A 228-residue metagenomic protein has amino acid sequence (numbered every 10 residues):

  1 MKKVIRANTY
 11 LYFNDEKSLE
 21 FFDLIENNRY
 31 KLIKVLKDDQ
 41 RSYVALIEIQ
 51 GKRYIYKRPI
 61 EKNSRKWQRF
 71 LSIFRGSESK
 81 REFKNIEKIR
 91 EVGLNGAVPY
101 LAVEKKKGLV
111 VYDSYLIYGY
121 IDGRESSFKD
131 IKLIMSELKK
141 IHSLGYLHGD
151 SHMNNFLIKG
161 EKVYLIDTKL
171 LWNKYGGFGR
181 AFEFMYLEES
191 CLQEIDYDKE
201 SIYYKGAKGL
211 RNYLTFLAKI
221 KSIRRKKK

Functional and structural regions predicted by a protein language model:
M1-K34, L217, K221-K228: Juxta-kinase regulatory segment immediately upstream of eukaryotic protein kinase catalytic domains
K31-V35, Q40-K80: ATP-binding glycine-rich loop module of kinase domains
K62-K80, L109-V111, G206-K228: Alpha-helical membrane-targeting segments
R75-K80, E87-R90, L94-K132: Conserved structural core of kinase catalytic domains
I89, L138-I141: Conserved hydrophobic alpha-helix
G145, D150: Conserved catalytic-loop position in the HRD/HxD motif
S151-I158: Hydrophobic residue at the +6 position relative to the catalytic HRD Asp in the kinase catalytic loop
K162-K228: C-lobe/activation-segment region of protein kinase-like
